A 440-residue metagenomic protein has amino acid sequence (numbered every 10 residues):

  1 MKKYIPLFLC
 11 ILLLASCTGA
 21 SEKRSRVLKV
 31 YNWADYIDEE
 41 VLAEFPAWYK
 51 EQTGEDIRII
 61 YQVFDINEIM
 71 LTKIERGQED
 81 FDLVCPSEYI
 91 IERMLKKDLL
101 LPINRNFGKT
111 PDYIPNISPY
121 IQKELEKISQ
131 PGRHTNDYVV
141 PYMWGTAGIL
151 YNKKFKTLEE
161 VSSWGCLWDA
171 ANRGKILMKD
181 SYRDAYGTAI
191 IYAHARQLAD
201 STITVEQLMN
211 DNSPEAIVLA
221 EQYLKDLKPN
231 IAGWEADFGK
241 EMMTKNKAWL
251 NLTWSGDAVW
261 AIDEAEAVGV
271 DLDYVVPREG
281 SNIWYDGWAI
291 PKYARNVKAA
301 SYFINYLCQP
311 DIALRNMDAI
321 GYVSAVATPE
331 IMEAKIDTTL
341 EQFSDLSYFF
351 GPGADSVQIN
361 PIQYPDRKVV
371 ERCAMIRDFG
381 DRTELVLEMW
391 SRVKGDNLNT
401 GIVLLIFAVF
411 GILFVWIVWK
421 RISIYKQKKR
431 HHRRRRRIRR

Functional and structural regions predicted by a protein language model:
K2-F8: Sec-dependent signal peptide recognition, specifically the positively charged N-region followed immediately by
L12-C17: Hydrophobic core
S21-K97, N397-I402: Early extracytoplasmic/lumenal segment of secretory-pathway proteins
Y31-N32, Y36-E39, L95-K247: Extracytoplasmic ligand-binding site segments that recognize negatively charged/polar headgroups
A43, D65-P102, Y113-N136, V259-A265: Pocket-flanking alpha-helical
P229-Y293: Extracytoplasmic/periplasmic substrate-binding proteins
P291-V370: Mature extracytoplasmic/periplasmic domains
S356-R440: Conserved C-terminal helix/tail region of periplasmic/extracytoplasmic solute-binding proteins
